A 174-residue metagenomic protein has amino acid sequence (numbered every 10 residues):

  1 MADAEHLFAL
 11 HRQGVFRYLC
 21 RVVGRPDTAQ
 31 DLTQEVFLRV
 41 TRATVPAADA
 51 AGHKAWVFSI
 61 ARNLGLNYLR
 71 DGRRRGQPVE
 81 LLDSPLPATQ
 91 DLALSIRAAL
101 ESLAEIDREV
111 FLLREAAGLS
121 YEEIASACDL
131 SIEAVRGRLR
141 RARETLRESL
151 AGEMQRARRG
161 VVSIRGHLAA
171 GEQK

Functional and structural regions predicted by a protein language model:
M1-R17, D27-Q30, T41: A short, charge-rich alpha-helical start-of-domain segment used by transcription regulators
H6, S95-A104: Short amphipathic alpha-helical boundary/capping segments
R17, D31-L38, R42, A51-N63: Structural recognition of an alpha-helix C-terminal capping motif at a helix-to-coil junction
V45-G52, S59-V79, T89, R141 (+1 more regions): Arg/Lys-rich amphipathic alpha helix in sigma70-family domain 2
R62, L66, C128-A157: DNA-recognition helix of helix-turn-helix
N67, R74-A98, S120, G160-Q173: Internal acidic/polar
E101, E105, A117-A134, E148: Helix-turn-helix DNA-binding module
V110-R114: A short pre-motif secondary-structure segment
